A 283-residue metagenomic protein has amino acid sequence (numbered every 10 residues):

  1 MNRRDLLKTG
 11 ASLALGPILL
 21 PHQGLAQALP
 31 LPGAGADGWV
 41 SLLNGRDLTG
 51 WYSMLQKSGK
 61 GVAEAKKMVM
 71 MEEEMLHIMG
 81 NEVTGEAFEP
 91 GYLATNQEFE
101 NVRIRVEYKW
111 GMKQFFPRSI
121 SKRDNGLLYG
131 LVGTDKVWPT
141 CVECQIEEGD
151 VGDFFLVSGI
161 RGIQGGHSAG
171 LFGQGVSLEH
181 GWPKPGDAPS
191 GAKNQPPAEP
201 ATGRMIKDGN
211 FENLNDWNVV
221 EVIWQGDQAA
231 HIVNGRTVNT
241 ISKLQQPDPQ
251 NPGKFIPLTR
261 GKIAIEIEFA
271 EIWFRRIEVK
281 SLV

Functional and structural regions predicted by a protein language model:
D5-A26: N-terminal export signals
Q27-V283: Carbohydrate-interacting regions of secretory-pathway proteins
